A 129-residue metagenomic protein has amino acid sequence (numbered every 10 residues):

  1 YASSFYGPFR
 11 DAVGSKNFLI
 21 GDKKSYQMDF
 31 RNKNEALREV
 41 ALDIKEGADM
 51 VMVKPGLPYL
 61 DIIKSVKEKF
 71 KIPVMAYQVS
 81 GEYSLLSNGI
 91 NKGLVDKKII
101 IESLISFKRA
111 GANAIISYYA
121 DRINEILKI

Functional and structural regions predicted by a protein language model:
Y1-I129: Alpha/beta enzyme core
